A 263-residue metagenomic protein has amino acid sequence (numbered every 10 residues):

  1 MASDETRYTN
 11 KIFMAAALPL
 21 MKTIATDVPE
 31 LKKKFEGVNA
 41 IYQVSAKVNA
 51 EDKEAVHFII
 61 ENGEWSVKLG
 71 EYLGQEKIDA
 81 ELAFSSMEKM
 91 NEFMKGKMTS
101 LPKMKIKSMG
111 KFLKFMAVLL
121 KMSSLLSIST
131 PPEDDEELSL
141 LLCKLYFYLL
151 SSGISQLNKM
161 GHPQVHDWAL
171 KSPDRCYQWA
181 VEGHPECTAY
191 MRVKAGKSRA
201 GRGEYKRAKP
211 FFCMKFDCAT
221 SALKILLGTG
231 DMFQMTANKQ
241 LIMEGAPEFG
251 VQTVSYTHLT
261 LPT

Functional and structural regions predicted by a protein language model:
M1-L259: Feature captures hydrophobic
